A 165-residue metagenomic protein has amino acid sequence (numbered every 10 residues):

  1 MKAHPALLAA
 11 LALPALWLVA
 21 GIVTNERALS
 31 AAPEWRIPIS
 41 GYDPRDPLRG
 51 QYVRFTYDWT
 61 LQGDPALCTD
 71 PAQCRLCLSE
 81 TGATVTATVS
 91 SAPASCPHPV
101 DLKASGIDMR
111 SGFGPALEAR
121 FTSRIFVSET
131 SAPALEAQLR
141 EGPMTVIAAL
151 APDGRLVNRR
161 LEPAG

Functional and structural regions predicted by a protein language model:
H4-T24: Hydrophobic membrane-insertion alpha-helices, especially the h-region of bacterial N-terminal signal peptides
A10-A15, A28-A32, Q51, F121-I125: Short linear motifs at secondary-structure transitions and domain/linker junctions
W17-I39: Aromatic-capped interface at the extracytoplasmic side of an N-terminal signal-anchor transmembrane helix
A32-E34, Y52-R54, P71-Q73, E141-T145: Extracytoplasmic
P38-C68: Short extracytoplasmic
R75-G165: Beta-strand-rich cores of mature extracytoplasmic or soluble domains
